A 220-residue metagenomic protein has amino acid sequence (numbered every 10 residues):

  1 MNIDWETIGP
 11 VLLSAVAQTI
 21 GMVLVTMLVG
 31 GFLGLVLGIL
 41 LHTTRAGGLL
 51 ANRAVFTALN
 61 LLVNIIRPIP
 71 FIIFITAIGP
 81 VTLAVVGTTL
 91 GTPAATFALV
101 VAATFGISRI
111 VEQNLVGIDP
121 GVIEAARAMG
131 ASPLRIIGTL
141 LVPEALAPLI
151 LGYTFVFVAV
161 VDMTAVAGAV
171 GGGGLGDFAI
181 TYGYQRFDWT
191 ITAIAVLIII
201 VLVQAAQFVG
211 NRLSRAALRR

Functional and structural regions predicted by a protein language model:
L12-T43: Transmembrane alpha-helix signature in integral membrane proteins
S14, Q18-M22, N64-R67, F71-G106 (+1 more regions): Loop-to-helix entry region at the N-terminal start of transmembrane alpha-helices in multi-pass membrane transporters
L24, S132-T164: Transmembrane alpha-helices
F32-L37, P93-F97, V101-I123, Y153-T154 (+2 more regions): Membrane-embedded alpha-helices of multi-pass transport/permease systems
L40-A46, A128, I191-R220: C-terminal transmembrane helix and the adjacent membrane-cytosol boundary/short C-terminal tail of inner/organellar
L40-I78, L99, G106-Q113: Cytoplasmic-entry segments and transmembrane alpha-helices of multi-pass inner-membrane transporters
L115-A145, Q185: Short helix-to-coil transition segments within interhelical loops that connect adjacent transmembrane helices
M163-A193, L197-I198, L218: Glycine-rich helix-loop "coupling/hinge" segments at transmembrane-helix boundaries in multipass transporters
